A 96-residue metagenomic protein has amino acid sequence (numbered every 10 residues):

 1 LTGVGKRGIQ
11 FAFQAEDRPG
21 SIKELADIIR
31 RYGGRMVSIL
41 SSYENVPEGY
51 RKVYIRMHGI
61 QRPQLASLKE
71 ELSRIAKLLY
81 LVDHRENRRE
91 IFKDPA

Functional and structural regions predicted by a protein language model:
L1-A96: A conserved regulatory-domain signal marking ACT and ACT-like small-molecule sensing domains and adjacent regulatory
